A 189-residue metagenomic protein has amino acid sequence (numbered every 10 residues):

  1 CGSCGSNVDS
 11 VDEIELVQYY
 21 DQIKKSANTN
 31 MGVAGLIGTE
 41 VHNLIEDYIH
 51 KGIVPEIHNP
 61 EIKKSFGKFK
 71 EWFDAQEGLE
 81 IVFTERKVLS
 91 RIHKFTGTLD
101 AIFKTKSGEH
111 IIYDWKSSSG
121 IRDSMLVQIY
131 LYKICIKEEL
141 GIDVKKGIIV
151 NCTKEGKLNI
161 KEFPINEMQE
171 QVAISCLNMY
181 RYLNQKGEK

Functional and structural regions predicted by a protein language model:
C1-T96: Metal-dependent nuclease catalytic cores that hydrolyze phosphodiester bonds in DNA/RNA, characterized by
N59, E188-K189: Short, flexible loop/turn segments with low-complexity composition
R86-G187: Nucleic-acid nuclease catalytic cores
